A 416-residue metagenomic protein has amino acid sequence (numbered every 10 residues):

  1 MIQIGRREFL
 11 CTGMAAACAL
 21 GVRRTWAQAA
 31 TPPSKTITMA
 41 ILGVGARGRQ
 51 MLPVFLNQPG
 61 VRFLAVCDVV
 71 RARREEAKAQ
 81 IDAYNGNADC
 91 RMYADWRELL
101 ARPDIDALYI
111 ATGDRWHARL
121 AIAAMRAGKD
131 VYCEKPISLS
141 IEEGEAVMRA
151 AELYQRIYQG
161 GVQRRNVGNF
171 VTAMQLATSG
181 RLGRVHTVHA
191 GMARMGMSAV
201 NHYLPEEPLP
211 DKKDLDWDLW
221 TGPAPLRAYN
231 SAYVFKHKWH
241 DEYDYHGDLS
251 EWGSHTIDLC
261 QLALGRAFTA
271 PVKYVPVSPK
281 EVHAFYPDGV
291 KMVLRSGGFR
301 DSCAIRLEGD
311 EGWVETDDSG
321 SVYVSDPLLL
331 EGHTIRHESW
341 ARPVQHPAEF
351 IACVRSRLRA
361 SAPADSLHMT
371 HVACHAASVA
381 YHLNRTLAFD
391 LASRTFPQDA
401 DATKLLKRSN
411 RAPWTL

Functional and structural regions predicted by a protein language model:
M1-C133, E142-Y158: N-terminal glycine-/serine-/threonine-rich beta1-alpha1-beta2 phosphate-ribose binding loop of Rossmann-like
L10, L52, K78, R97-L100 (+10 more regions): Non-transmembrane alpha-helical segments in soluble domains of secreted/periplasmic/extracellular proteins
L10-P33, A352-L416: C-terminal helix-rich "cap/oligomerization" subdomain common to oxidoreductases
D130, S138-D214, L219: A contiguous active-site-proximal alpha/beta segment in oxidoreductase catalytic domains
G160-V162, E207, Y243-S250, H333-W340 (+1 more regions): Active-site rim elements
R184-T187, A228-S231, R266-V275, K291-L294 (+3 more regions): Acidic/polar loop patches that form or flank catalytic/metal-binding clefts of enzymes that bind anionic ligands
D218-K291, M369: Rossmann-like dinucleotide-binding domain that binds NAD(P)(H)
P276-Q345: NAD(P)-dinucleotide binding in Rossmann-like oxidoreductases
